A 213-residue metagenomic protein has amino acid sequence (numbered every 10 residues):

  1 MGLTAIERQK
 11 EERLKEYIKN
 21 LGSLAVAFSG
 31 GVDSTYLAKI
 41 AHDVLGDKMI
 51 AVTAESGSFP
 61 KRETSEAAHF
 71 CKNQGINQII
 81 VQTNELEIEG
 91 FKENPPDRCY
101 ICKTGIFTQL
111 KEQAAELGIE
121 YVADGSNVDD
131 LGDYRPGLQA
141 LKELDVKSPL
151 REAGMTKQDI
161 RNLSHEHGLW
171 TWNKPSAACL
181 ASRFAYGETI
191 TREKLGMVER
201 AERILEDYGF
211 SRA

Functional and structural regions predicted by a protein language model:
G2-E166, E206-D207: ATP-dependent adenylation/nucleotidyltransferase module used to activate substrates
T156-N162, L169-A178, S211-R212: Short, structured loop/turn "capping" segments at alpha-beta junctions
Q158-H165, A178, S182, G196-R203: Internal, well-ordered alpha-helical scaffold/interface segments that support domain packing or protein-protein contacts
K174-K194: Internal, active-site/partner-interface "lid" segment
R192-A213: Short amphipathic alpha-helix segments
